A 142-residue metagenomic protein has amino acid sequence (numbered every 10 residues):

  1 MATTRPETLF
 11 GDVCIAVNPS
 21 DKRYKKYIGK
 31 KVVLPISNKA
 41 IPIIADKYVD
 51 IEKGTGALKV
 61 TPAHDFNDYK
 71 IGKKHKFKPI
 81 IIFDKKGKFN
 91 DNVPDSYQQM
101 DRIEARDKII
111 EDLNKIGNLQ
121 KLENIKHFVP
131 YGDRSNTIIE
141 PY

Functional and structural regions predicted by a protein language model:
M1-K86, R134: NTP-handling and nucleic-acid-processing catalytic cores
K53, A57-Y142: Residue patterns forming the tRNA-binding/recognition surfaces of aminoacyl-tRNA synthetases and related DALR
